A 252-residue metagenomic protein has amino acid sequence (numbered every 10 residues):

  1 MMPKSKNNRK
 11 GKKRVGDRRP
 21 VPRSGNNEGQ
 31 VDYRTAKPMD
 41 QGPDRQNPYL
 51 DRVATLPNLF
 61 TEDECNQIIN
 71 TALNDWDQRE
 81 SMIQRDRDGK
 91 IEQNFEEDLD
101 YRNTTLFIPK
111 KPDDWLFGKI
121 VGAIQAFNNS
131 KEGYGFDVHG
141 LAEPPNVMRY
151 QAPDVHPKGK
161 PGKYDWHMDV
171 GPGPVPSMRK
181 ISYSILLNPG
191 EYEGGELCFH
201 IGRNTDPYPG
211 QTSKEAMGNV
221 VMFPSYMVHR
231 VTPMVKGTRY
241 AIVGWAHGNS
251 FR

Functional and structural regions predicted by a protein language model:
M2-M222, Y226-R252: Fe(II)/2-oxoglutarate oxygenase catalytic core
